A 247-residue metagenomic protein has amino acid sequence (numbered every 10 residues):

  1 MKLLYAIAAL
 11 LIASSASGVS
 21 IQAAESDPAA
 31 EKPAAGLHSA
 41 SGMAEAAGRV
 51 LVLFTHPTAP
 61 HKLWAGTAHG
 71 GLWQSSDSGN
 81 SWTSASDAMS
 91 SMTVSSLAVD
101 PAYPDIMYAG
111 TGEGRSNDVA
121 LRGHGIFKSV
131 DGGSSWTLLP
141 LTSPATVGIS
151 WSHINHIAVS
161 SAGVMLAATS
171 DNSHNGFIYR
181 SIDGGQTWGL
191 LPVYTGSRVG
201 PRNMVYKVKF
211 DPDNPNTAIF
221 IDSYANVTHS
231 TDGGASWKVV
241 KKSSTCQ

Functional and structural regions predicted by a protein language model:
L3-I12, G18-Q247: Extracellular glycan-interacting surfaces
